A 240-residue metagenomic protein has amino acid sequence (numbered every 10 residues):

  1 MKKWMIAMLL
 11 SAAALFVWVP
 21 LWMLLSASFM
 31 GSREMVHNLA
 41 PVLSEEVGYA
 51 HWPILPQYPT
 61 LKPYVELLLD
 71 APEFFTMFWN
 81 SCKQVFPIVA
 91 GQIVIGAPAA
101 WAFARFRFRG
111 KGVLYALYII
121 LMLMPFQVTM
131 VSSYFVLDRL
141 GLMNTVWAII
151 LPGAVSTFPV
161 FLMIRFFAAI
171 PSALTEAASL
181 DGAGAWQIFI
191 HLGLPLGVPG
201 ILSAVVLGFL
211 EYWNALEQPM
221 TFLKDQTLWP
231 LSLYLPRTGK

Functional and structural regions predicted by a protein language model:
K2-K240: A structural signal for multi-pass alpha-helical bundles of membrane permease subunits that mediate small-molecule
